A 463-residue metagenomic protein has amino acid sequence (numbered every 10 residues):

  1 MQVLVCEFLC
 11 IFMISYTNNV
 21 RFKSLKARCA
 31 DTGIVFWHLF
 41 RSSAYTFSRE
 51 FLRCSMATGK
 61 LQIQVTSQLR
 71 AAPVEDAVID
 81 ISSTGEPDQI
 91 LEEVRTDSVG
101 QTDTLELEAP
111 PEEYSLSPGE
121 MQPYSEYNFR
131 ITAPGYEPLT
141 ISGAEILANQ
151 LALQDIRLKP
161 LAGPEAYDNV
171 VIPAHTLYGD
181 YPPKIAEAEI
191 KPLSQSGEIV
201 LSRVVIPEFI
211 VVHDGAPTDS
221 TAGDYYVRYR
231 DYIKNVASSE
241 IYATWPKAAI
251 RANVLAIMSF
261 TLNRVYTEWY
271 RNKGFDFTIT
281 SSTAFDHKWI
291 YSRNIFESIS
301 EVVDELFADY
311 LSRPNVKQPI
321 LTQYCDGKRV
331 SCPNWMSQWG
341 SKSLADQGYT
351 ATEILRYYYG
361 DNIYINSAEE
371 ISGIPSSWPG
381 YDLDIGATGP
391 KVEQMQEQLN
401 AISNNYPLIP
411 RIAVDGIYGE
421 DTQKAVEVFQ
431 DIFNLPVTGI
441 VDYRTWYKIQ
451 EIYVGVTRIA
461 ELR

Functional and structural regions predicted by a protein language model:
E7, T17-V20, A30-T32, L39 (+1 more regions): Short hydrophobic alpha-helical segments enriched in small aliphatic residues
L9, L25, W37-R41, L52: Short hydrophobic targeting helices and cationic amphipathic motifs that mediate membrane/organellar targeting
L52-M56, D76-D80, R95, Q101-E108 (+2 more regions): Conserved, single-site charged/polar hotspot
A57-T58, Q62-E75, T84-E86: Structural motif
S83-L91, P138: Short beta-strand and strand-turn-strand segments in soluble, beta-rich domains
P111-S125: Short glycine/proline/serine/threonine-rich loop/turn segments at secondary-structure transition edges
